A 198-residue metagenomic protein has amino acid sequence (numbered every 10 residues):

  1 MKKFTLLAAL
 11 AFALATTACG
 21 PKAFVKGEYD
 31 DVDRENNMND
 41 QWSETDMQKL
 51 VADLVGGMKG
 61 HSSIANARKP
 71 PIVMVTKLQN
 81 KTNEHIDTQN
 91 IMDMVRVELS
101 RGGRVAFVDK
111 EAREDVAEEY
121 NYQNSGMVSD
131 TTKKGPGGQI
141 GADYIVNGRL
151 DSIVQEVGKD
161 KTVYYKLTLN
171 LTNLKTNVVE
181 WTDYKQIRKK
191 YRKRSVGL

Functional and structural regions predicted by a protein language model:
M1-C19: Sec-dependent bacterial lipoprotein signal peptides
K3, L78, A112: Histidine- and/or cysteine-centered catalytic micro-motif in compact active-site loops
T5, R96, K133: Generic structural marker for isolated residues within well-ordered, non-membrane alpha-helices of soluble domains
A8, R149-S152, I187: Residues that line or immediately flank small-molecule/substrate-binding pockets and catalytic motifs
C19-K69, P136-D143, V154-Y164, N170-L198: C-terminal/domain-edge helix-coil "capping" segments
M47-D53, G57, P71-F107, V116-G126 (+1 more regions): An acidic helix/loop motif centered on a single conserved Asp/Glu that marks catalytic or ligand-interacting sites
H61, M92-D93, F107-V157: Short, solvent-exposed, polar/charged sequence segments at loop or secondary-structure edges
Q79, R149-D151, K175: Anionic group-transfer/hydrolysis microenvironments
